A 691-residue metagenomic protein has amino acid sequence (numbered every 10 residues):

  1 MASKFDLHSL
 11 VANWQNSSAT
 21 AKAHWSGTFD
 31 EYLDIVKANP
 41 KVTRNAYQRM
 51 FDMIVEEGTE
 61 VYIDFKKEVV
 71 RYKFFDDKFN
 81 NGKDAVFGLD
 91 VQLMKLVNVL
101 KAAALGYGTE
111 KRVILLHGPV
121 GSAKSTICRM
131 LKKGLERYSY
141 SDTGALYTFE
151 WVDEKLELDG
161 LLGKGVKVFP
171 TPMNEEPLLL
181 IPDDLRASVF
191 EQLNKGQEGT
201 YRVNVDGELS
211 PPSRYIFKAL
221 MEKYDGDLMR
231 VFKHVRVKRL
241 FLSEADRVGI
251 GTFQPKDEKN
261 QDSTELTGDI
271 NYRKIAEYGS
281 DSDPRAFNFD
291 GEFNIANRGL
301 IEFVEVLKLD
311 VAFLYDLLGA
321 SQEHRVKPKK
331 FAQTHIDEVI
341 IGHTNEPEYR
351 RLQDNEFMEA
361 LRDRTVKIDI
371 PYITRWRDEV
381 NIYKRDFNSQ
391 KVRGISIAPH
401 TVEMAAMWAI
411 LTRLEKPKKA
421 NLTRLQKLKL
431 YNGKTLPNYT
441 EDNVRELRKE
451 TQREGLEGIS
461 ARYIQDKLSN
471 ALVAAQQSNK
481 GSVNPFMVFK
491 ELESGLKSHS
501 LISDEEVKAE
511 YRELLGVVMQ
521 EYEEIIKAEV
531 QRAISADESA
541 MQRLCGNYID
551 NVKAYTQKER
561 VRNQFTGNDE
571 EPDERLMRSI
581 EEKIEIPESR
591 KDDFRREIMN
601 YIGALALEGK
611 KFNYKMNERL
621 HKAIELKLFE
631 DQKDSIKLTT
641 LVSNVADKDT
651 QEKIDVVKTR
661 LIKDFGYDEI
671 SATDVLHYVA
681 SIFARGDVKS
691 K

Functional and structural regions predicted by a protein language model:
M1-E57, G118-G121: N-terminal accessory segments that target, anchor, or regulate ATP-driven/P-loop NTPase machines and associated
P40-K691: Conserved ASCE/P-loop NTPase catalytic core
